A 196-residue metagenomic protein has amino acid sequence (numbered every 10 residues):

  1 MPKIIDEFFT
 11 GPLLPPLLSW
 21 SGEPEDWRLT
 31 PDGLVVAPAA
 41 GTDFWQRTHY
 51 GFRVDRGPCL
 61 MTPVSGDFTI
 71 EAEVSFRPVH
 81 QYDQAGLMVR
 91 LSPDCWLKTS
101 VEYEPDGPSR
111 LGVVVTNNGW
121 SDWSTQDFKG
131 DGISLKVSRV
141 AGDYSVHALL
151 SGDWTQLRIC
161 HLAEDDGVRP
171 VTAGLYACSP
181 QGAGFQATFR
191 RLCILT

Functional and structural regions predicted by a protein language model:
M1-T196: Extracellular glycan-recognition regions
